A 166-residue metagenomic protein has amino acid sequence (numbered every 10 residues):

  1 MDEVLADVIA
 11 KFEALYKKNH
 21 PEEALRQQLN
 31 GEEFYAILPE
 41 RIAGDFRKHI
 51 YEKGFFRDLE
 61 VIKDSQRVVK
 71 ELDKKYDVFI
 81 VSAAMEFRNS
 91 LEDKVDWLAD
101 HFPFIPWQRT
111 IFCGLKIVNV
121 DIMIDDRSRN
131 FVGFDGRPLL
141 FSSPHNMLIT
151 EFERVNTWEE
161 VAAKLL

Functional and structural regions predicted by a protein language model:
M1-G44: Active-site neighborhood of HAD-like aspartate-dependent phosphohydrolases
I37, K48-I80, F87-E92: Short, acidic loop-to-helix structural element flanking the phosphoryl-transfer center in phosphate-processing enzymes
D77-F79, I122, L139: A structural signal for isolated positions on well-ordered beta-strands in alpha/beta enzyme cores
V78-S90, L148-L166: Membrane-proximal envelope and lipid/glycan-remodeling enzymes
F79-D96, D100-V118: A short, structured active-site edge motif that brings together acidic residues
W107-D135: Conserved Lys-Pro-Asp/Glu-containing loop-to-beta segment of HAD-superfamily phosphomonoesterases, centered on
I124-E159: Acidic, Mg2+-coordinating phosphoryl-transfer loop and its flanking beta/alpha structural elements, shared across
